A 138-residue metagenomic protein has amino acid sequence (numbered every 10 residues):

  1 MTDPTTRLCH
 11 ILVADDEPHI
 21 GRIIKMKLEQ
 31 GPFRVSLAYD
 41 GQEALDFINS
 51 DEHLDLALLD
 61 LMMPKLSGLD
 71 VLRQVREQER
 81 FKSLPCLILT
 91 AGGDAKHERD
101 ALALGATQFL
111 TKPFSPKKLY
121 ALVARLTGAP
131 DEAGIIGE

Functional and structural regions predicted by a protein language model:
G21, M63-K65, K82, D94: The feature encodes the CheY-like receiver
R22-Q30: Charged docking surfaces used in two-component/phosphorelay signaling
L37-L56: Acidic, metal-coordinating helix/loop segments flanking the phosphotransfer/catalytic sites of two-component signaling
A38-Y39, K65-L66, V75, L104: Hydrophobic residue at a beta-alpha junction that N-caps the helix immediately following a catalytic beta-strand/loop
D60, T90: Active-site residues of response regulator receiver
T107: Short, glycine/charged-rich "phosphate-handling" switch motifs in NTP-dependent and phosphotransfer domains
F114-V123: C-terminal output helix
